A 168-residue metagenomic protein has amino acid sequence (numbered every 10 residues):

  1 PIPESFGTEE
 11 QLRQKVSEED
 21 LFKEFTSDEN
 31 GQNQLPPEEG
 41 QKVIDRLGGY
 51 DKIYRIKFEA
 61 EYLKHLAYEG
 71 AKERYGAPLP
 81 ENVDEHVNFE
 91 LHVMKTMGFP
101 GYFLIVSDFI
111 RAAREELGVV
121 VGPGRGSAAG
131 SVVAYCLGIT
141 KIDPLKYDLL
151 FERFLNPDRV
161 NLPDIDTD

Functional and structural regions predicted by a protein language model:
P1-D168: Phosphodiester-processing cores and adjacent nucleic acid-binding clamps
